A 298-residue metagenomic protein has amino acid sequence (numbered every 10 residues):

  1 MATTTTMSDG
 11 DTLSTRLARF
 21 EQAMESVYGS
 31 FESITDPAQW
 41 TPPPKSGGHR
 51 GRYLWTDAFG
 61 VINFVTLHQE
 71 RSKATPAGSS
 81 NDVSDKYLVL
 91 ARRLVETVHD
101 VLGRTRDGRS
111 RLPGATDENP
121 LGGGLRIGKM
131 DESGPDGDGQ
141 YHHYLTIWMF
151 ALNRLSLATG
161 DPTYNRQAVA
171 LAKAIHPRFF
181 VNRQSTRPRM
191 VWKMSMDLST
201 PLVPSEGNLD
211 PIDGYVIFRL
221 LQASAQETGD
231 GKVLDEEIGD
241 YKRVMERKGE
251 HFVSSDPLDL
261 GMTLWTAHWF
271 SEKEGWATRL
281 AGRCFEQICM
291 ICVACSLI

Functional and structural regions predicted by a protein language model:
M1-Q22, V101, V191-M194, S199-L209 (+2 more regions): Contiguous N-terminal and early-domain "leader" segments and peripheral loops that mark the onset or edge of a domain
A2-F59, T66, G78-D85, R92-R93 (+1 more regions): Low-complexity, Ser/Thr/Pro/Gly-enriched N-terminal "stalk/linker" regions
A2-T6, T228-D240, S255, A267-G282: Long, low-complexity intrinsically disordered regions enriched in Ser/Thr, Asp/Glu, Pro/Gly
D9, R16, H49, S80-Y87 (+6 more regions): Residue-level preference for long, well-ordered alpha-helices that form the structural scaffold of enzyme catalytic
D11-P43, A91-D107, A168-R187, G229-F252 (+1 more regions): Long, well-ordered core segments of solenoidal/helical folds
P37-D57, S133-L145, S195-G214, V244-F270 (+2 more regions): Solvent-exposed loop and edge beta-strand segments that line ligand/cofactor-binding and catalytic clefts
F59-D82, M149-D161, D213-T228, T263-W276: Well-ordered alpha-helical scaffold segments within catalytic/enzyme domains
L88-L90, L94-A158, R166-I212: Extended ligand-binding groove/face enriched in aromatic
